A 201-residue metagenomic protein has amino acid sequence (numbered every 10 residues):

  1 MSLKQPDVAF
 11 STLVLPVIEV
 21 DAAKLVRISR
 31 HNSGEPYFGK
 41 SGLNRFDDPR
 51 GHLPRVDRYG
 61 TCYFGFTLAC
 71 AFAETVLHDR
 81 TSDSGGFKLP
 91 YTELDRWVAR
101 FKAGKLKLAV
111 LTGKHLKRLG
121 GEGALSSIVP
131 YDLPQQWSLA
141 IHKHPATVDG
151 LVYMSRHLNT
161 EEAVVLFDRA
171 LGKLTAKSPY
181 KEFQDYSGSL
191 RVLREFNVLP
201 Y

Functional and structural regions predicted by a protein language model:
M1-R50, T81-Y201: Active-site and NAD+-binding cores of ADP-ribose-processing enzymes
P49-D83: Extended catalytic/binding region for NAD+/ADP-ribose chemistry, centered on the ART fold
